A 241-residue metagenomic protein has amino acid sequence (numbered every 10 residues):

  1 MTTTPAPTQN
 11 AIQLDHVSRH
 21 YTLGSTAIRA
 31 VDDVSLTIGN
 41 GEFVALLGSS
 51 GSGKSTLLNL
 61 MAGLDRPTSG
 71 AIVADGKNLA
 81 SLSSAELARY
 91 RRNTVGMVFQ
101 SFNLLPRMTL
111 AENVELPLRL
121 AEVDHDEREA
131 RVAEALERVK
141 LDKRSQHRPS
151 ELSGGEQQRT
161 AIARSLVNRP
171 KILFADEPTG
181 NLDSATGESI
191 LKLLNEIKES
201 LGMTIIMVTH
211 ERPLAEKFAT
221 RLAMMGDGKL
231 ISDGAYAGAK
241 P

Functional and structural regions predicted by a protein language model:
M1-H20, D233-P241: ABC-family P-loop ATPase nucleotide-binding domain
Q9-L230: ABC family nucleotide-binding domain
